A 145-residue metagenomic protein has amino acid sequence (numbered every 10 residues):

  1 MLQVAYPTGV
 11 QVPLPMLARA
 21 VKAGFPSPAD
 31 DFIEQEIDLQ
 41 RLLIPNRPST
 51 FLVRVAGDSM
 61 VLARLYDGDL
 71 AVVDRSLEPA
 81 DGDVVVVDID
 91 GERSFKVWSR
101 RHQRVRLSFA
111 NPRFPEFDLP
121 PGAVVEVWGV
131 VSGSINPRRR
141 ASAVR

Functional and structural regions predicted by a protein language model:
M1-V61, E92-R93, R100, R104 (+4 more regions): Short, positionally conserved secondary-structure boundary motifs
L62-R64, A71-V72: Charged, well-structured alpha/beta interaction segments
G68-D69, D83: Structural motif
V97-W98, F109: Residue-level recognition of conserved beta-strand positions in structured domain cores
R106-P112: Catalytic Cys-His active-site segments of thiol-dependent hydrolases/isopeptidases
